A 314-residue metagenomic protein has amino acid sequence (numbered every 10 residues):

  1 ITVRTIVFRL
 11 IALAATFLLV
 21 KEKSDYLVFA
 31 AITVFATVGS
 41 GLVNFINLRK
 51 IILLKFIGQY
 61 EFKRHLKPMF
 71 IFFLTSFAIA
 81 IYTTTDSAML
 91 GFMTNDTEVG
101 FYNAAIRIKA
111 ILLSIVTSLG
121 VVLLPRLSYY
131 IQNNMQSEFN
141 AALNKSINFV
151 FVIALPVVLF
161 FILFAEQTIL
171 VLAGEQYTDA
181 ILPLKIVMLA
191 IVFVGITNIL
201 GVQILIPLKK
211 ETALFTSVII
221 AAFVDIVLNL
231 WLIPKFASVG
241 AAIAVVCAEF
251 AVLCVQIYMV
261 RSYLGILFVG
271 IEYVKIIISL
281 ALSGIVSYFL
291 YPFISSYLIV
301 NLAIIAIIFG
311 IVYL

Functional and structural regions predicted by a protein language model:
T2-K50, P68, I219-V224, S238-M259 (+2 more regions): Hydrophobic alpha-helical transmembrane segments
T2-T5, T33, P68-A80, T84 (+16 more regions): Residue-level signature of transmembrane alpha-helical cores of multipass secondary-active transporters and flippases
V3, Y26-A30, L42-T83, A88 (+3 more regions): Interhelical loop/hinge segments that connect adjacent transmembrane helices in multipass membrane
F17, T75-T84, L159, I226-N229 (+1 more regions): Hydrophobic alpha-helical transmembrane segments in multi-pass integral membrane proteins
E22-K23, T84, M93-D96, P207-L208 (+1 more regions): Helix-loop interface residues and adjacent transmembrane-helix termini in multi-pass membrane transporters, primarily
G91-F92, D96, E166-T178, Y291-Y297: Membrane-interface helix termini and inter-helical loops of multi-pass transporters
F101-I219: Specific pore-lining/lateral-gate transmembrane helices of multi-pass inner-membrane transport and insertion machines
A221, I271-L314: Transmembrane alpha-helical segments of multi-pass transport proteins
